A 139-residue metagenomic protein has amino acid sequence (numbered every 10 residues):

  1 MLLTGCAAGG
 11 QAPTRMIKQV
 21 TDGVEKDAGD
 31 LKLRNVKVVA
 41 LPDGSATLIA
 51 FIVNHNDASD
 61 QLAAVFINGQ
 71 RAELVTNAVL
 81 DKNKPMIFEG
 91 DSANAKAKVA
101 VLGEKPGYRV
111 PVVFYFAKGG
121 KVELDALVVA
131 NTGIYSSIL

Functional and structural regions predicted by a protein language model:
L2-G5: C-terminal motif of bacterial Sec signal peptides marking the signal peptidase cleavage site
G10-G119, D125-L139: Compact, glycine-rich, soluble single-domain proteins
